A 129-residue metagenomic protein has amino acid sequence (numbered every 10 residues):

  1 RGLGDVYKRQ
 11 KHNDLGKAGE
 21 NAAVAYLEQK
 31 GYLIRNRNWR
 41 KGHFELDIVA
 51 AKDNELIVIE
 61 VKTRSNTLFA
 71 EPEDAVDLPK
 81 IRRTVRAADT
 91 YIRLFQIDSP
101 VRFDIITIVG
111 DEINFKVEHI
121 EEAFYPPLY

Functional and structural regions predicted by a protein language model:
R1-Y7: Short, small-residue-biased leader/transition segments that mark boundaries at the very start of proteins
K8-R37: Acidic-basic catalytic patches of nuclease active cores, encompassing PD-(D/E)XK and other metal-cofactor nuclease
L27, L46-T67, V76, T84: Conserved catalytic cores of phosphodiester-cleaving nucleases, focusing on short active-site segments
K41-F44, I113: Short acidic/glycine-enriched loop/turn segments that link adjacent beta-strands
H43, L56-V58, P100, V117: Structural motif
F69-S99: Mid-chain, well-packed structural core segment of small domains
L94-Y129: Domain-level recognition of nuclease-like catalytic cores that cleave nucleotide substrates
